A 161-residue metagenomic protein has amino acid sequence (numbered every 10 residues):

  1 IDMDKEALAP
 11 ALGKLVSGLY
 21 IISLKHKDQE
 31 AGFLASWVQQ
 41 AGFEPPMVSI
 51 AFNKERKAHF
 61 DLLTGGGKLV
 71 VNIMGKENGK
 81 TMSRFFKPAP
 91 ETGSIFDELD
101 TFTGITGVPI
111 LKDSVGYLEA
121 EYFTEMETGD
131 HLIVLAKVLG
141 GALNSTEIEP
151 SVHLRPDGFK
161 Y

Functional and structural regions predicted by a protein language model:
I1-Y161: Basic, polyanion-binding surface patches
